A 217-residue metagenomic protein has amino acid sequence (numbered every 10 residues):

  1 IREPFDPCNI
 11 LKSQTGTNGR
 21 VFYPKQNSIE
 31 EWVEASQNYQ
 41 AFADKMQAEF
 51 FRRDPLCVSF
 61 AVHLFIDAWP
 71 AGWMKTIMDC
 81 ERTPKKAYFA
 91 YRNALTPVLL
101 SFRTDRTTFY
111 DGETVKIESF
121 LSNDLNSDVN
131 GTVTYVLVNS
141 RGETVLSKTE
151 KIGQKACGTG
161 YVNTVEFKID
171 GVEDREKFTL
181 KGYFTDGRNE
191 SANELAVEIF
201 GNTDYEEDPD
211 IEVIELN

Functional and structural regions predicted by a protein language model:
I1-T132, V136-S140, V145-S147, Q154: Substrate-binding clefts and catalytic carboxylate motifs of secreted carbohydrate-active enzymes
D111-E113, V129, T159-Y161, D174-E176: Residue-level preference for beta-strand/loop junctions
I117, G131-V133, K148-E150, N163-F167 (+2 more regions): Hydrophobic residues positioned within well-ordered beta-strands of beta-sheet architectures
S122, V138, K168-D170, T185: Solvent-exposed residues in well-ordered beta-strands and their adjoining turns, especially edge/terminal strands
E143-D174: Intrinsically disordered, low-complexity Pro/Gly/Ser/Thr-rich segments with frequent PxxP/GP/PP motifs and embedded
Q154, N189-P209: Short beta-strand elements
D174-G187: Short, aromatic- and glycine-rich surface loops/edge beta-strands on solvent-exposed regions
D210-N217: Conserved, compact domain cores that house catalytic/ligand-binding motifs in diverse enzymes and effector modules
